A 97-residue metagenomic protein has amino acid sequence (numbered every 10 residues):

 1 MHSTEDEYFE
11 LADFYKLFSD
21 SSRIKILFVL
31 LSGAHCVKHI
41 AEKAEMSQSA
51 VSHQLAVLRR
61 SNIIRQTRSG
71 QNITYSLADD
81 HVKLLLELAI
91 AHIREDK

Functional and structural regions predicted by a protein language model:
M1-F9: Short, intrinsically disordered or compositionally biased N-terminal tails of bacterial proteins
F9-A50, S69-D80: N-terminal helix-turn-helix DNA-binding core of bacterial DNA-binding proteins
Y15, T74-K97: Conserved segment of winged-helix/HTH DNA-binding domains
E42, H53, R59-R60: Alpha-helical residues within the helix-turn-helix
Q48, H53-Q54, I93: Generic helix-packing signal
